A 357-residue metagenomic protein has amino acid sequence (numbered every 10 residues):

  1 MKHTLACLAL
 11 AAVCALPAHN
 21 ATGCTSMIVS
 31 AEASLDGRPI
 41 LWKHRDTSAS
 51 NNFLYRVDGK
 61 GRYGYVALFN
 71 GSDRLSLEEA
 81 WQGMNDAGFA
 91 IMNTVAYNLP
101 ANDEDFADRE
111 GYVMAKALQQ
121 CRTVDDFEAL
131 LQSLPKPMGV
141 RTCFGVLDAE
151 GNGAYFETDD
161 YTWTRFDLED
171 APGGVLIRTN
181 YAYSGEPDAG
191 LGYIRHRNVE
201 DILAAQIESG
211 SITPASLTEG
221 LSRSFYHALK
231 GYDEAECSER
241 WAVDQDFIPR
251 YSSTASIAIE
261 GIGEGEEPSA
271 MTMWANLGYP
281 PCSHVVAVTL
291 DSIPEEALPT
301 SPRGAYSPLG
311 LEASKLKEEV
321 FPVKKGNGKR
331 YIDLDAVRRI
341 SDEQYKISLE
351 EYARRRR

Functional and structural regions predicted by a protein language model:
M1-T4: Positively charged n-region of N-terminal signal peptides that target proteins for export
C7-P17: Bacterial N-terminal signal peptides
P17-G23: Sec/Tat signal peptide C-region and signal peptidase I cleavage site
G23-L77, Q82-G83, A87, N93-Q119 (+2 more regions): C-terminal, well-structured catalytic/ligand-binding subdomain of enzymes
A31, C121-R122, L134-P135: Sec/Tat-exported extracytoplasmic proteins
T123-Q132, C237-A242: Charged, amphipathic alpha-helical segments
D126-G145, N152: Secretory/export targeting leaders with adjacent low-complexity proregions
